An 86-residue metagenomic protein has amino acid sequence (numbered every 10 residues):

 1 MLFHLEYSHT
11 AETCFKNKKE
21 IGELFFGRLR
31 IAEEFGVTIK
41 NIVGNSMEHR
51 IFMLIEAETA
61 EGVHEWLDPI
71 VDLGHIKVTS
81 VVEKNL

Functional and structural regions predicted by a protein language model:
M1-E33, T38-H49, E58-E61, K84-L86: Short S/T/G/P-rich N-terminal loop/turn motif that feeds into the first structured element of a domain
R50-F52, H75: A common structural microfeature
L54-E56: Short hydrophobic/aromatic beta-strand micro-patches that form the beta-sheet surface supporting nucleotide- or nucleic
V63-D72: Short amphipathic alpha-helices in soluble, non-transmembrane regions that often serve as interface/regulatory elements
L73-K84: Conserved short beta-strand edge segments in small beta-sheet-based binding/regulatory domains
